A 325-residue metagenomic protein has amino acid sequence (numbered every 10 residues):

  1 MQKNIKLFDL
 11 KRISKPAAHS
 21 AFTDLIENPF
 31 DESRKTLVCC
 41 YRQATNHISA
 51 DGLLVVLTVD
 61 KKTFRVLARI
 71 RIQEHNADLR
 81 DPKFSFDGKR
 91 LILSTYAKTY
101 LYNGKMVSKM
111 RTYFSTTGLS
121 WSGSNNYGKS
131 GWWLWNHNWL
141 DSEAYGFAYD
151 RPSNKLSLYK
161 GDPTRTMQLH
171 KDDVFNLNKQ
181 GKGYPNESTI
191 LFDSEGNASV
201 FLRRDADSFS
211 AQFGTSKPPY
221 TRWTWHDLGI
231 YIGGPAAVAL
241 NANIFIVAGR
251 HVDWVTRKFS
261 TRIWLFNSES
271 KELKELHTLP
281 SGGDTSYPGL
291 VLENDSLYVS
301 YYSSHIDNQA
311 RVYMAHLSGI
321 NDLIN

Functional and structural regions predicted by a protein language model:
M1-A18, I26-A77, S85-G234, V238-G283 (+1 more regions): Beta-rich carbohydrate-recognition and catalytic domains
L290: Hydrophobic, well-ordered secondary-structure elements that form the walls of internal hydrophobic environments
